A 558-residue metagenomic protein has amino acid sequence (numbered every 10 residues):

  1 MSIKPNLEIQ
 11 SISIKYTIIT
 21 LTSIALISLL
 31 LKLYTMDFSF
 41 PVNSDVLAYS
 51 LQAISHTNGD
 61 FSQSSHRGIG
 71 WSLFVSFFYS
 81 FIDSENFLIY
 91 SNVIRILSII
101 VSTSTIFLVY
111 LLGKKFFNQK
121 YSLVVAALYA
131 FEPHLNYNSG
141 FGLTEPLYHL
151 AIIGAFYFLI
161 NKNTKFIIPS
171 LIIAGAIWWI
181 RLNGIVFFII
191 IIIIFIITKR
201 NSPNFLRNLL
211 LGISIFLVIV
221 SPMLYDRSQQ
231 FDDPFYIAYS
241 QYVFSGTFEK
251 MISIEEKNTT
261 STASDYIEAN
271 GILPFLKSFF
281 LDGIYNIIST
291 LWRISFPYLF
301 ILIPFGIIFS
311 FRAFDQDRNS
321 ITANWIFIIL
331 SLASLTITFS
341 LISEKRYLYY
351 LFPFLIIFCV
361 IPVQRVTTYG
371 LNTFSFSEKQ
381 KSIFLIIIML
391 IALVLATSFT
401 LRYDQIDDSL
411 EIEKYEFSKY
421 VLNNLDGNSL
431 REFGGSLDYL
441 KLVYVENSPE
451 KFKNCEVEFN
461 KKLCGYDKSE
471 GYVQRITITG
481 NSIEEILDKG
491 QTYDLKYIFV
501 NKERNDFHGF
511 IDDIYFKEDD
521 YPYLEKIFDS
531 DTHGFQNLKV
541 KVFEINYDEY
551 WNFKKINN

Functional and structural regions predicted by a protein language model:
M1, N6, V109, I196 (+2 more regions): Hydrophobic, aromatic-rich transmembrane alpha-helices and their immediate juxtamembrane boundary segments
T22-A25, K120, I172, I189-I193 (+3 more regions): Signature aromatic-anchored transmembrane alpha helix within multi-pass, membrane-resident enzymes that catalyze glycan
A25-S28, V125-P133, Y157, A174-W178: Short helix- or helix-capping micro-motifs that position conserved polar/aromatic residues at function-defining sites
L26, V93-F116, L150, G154 (+1 more regions): Transmembrane-helix motifs of polytopic, lipid-linked glycan transferases
L31, N208-P304: Membrane-lumen/periplasm interface segments of specific transmembrane helices in polyprenyl phosphate-linked
L33, P362, F384-E411, K451-E456: Transmembrane alpha-helical segments
S44, R67-G68, H134-L147, E344: Short acidic/glycine- and proline-prone juxtamembrane loop motifs at membrane-interface regions of multi-pass membrane
E411, L422-Y466, L495-F507: Short periplasmic/luminal acceptor-recognition loop of GT-C membrane glycosyltransferases, typified by
